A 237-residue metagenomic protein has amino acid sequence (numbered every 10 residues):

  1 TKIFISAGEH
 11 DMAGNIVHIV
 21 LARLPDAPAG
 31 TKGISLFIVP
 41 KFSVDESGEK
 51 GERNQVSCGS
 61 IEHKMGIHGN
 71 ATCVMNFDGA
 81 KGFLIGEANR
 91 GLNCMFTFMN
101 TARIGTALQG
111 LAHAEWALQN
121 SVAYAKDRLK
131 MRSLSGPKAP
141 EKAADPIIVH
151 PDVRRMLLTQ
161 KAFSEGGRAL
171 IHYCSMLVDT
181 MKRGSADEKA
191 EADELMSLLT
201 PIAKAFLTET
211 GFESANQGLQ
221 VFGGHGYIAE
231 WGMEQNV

Functional and structural regions predicted by a protein language model:
K2-F4, Q55-I61, L92-Q109, I148-A162 (+2 more regions): Glycine- and acidic
K2-R53: A short core secondary-structure module
F4-S6, A27-A29, V44-S47, F83-L84 (+5 more regions): Flexible loop/turn segments at secondary-structure boundaries
A13-V17, G30-I34, H68-T72, M99 (+3 more regions): Short, solvent-exposed loop/turn segments at the edges of secondary structure
S43-G59, K64, A71-A102, V122-I148: A glycine-rich, basic-preceded beta-loop-alpha segment at the flavin cofactor/substrate interface of flavin-utilizing
I67, Y173, R183, A190 (+1 more regions): Alpha-helix capping/hinge segments and adjacent helical runs
R103-M181: Extended amphipathic alpha-helical segments enriched in small hydrophobics
